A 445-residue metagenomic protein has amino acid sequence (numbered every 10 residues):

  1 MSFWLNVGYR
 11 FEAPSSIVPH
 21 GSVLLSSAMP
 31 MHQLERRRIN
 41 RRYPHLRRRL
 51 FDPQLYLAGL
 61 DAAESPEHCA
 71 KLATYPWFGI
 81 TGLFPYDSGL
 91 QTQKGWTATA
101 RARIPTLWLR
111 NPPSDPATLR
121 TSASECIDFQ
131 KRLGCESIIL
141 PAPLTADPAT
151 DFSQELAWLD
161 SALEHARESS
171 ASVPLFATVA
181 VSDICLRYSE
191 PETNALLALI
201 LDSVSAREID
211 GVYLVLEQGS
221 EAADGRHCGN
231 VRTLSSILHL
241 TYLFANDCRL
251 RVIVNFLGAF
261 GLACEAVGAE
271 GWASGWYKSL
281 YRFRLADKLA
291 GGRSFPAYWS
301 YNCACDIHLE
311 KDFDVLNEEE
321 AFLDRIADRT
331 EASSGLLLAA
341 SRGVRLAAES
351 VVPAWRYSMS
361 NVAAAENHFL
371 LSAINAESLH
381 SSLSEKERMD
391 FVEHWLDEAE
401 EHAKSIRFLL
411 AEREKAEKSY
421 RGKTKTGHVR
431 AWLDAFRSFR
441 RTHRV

Functional and structural regions predicted by a protein language model:
S2, D324-V445: C-terminal extensions of enzymes
S2-S15, P19-A198, I209-D210, Q218 (+1 more regions): Active-site beta->alpha loop and helix N-cap motifs at the rims of alpha/beta catalytic domains
I17, Q130, S203-V204, F244 (+1 more regions): Generic structural signal for hydrophobic
V23-M31, S137-T145, F256-L289: Glycine-rich phosphate-binding active-site loops on the catalytic face of alpha/beta enzymes
E155-D160, E190-S205, V231-L238, A266-W272 (+1 more regions): Short, electropositive alpha-helical surface patch
L196-L238, V267, Y281-F295: Glycine/Thr-rich beta-alpha phosphate-binding loop at enzyme active sites
L240, F244-G261: Glycine-rich adenosine-cofactor-binding loop
S279-Y357: C-terminal structured domains
